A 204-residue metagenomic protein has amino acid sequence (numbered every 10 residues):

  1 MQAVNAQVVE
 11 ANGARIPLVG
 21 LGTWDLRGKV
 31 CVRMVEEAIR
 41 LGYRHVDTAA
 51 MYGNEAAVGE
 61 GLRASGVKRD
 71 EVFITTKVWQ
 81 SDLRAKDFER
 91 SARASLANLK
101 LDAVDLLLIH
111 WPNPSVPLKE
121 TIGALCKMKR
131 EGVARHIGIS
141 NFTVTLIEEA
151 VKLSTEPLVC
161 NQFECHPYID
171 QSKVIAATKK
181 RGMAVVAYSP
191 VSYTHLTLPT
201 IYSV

Functional and structural regions predicted by a protein language model:
M1-V72, S192-Y193: N-terminal binding-site loop/beta-alpha segment at the start of enzyme catalytic domains that lines or forms
T23-D25, T48-A50, E71, T76-V78 (+4 more regions): A cross-domain feature marking catalytic cores of carbohydrate-active enzymes and several ubiquitous metabolic/repair
V30, L83-V159, F163-H166, D170 (+1 more regions): Glycine/proline-rich, positively charged, aromatic-decorated active-site loop/lid region on the catalytic face
E36, C126, I175-A176: Alpha-helical segments flanking ligand/cofactor-binding loops in enzyme cores
V58, I147-A150, V174, T178 (+1 more regions): Hydrophobic packing residues within well-ordered alpha-helices of enzyme cores
H195-V204: Single conserved hydrophobic/aromatic residue that forms the stacking wall/gate of nucleotide- or nucleobase-binding
